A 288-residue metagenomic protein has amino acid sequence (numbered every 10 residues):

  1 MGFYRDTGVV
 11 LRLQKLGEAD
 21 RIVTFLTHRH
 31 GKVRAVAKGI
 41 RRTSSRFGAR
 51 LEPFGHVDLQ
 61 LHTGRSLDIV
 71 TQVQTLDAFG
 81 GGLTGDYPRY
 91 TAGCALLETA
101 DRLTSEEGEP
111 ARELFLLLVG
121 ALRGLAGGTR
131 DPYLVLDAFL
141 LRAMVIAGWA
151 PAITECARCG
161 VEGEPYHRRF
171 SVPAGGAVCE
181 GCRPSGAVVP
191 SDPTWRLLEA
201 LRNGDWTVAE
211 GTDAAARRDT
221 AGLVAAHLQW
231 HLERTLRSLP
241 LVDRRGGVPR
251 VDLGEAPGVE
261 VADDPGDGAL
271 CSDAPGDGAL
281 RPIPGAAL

Functional and structural regions predicted by a protein language model:
M1-I22, L26-L288: Non-catalytic alpha-helical scaffolds and adjoining flexible linkers that form interface surfaces for assembly
